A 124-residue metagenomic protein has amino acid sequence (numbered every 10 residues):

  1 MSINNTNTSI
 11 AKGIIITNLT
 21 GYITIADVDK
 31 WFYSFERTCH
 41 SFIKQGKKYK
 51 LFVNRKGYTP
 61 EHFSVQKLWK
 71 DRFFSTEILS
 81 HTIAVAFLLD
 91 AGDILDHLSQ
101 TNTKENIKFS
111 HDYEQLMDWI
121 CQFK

Functional and structural regions predicted by a protein language model:
M1-K124: Amphipathic, Lys/Arg-enriched alpha-helical "gate/interface" segment within cytosolic domains that mediates
